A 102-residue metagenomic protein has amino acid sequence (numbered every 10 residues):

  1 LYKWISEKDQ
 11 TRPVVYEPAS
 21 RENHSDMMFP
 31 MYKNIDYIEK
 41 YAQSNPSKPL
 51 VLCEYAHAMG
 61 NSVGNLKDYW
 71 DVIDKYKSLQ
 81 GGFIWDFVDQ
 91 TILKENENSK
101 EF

Functional and structural regions predicted by a protein language model:
L1-F102: Substrate-binding/catalytic cleft of secreted carbohydrate-active enzymes, primarily glycoside hydrolases
